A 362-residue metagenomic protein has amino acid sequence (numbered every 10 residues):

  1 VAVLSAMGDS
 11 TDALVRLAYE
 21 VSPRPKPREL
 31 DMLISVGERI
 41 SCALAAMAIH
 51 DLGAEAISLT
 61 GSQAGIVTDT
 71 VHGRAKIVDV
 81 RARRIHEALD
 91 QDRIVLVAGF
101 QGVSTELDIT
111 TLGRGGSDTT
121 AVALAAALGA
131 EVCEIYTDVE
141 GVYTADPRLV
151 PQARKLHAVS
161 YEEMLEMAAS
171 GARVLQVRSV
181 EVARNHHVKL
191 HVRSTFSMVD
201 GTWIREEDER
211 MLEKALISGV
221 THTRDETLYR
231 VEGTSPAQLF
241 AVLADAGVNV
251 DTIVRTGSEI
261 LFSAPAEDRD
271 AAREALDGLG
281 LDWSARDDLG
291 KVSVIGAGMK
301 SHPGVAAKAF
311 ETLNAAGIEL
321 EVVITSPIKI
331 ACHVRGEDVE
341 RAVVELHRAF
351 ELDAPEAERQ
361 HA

Functional and structural regions predicted by a protein language model:
V1-V180, H333-E337, F350, A354 (+1 more regions): Nucleotide/pyrophosphate-binding catalytic subdomain
M7, V139-G141, H186-L190, S194-V199 (+3 more regions): Glycine-rich beta-alpha junction loops
E55-I57, C133, L190, V250-D251 (+1 more regions): Hydrophobic anchor at the start of a short beta-strand that flanks the dinucleotide cofactor-binding loop
I57-L59, H191-R193, S284: General small-molecule cofactor/ligand-binding pocket signal
A64-V67, F196-V199, G257-S258: Short linear loop/turn motifs
A183: Acidic-aromatic/histidine active-site loop/patch
G201-A362: A conserved regulatory-domain signal marking ACT and ACT-like small-molecule sensing domains and adjacent regulatory
